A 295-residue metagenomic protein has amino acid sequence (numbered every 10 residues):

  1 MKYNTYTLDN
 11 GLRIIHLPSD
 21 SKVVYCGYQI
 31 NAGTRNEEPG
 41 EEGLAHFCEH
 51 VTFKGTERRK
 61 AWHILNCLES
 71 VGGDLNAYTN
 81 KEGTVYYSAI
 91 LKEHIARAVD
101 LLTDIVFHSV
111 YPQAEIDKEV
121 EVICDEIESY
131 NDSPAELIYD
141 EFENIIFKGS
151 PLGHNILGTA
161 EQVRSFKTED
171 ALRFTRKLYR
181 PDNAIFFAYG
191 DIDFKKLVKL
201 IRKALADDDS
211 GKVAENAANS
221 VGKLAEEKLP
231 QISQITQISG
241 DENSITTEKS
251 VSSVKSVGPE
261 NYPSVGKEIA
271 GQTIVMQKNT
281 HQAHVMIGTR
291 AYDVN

Functional and structural regions predicted by a protein language model:
M1-V23: N- or domain-start disorder-to-order transition segments that initiate the globular core
K2, V24, E82, I269-A270 (+1 more regions): A generic structural signal for well-ordered coil/turn residues at beta-strand boundaries that shape enzyme active-site
K2-T5, P263-S264, T273: Short, acidic/polar N-cap/turn motifs at the starts of alpha helices
S19, G33, T56, L91 (+1 more regions): Solvent-exposed coil/turn segments that connect beta secondary-structure elements in extracytoplasmic/periplasmic
G27-A89: M16/MPP (pitrilysin/insulinase) zinc-metallopeptidase core fold and M16-derived inactive scaffolds
T34-N36, F194, D293-N295: Short beta-strands and strand-coil junctions in structured, solvent-facing domains, enriched
I64-V221, A225-E227, V257-G258, V275-M276 (+2 more regions): Charge-rich, well-structured scaffold segments of protease-associated domains
D207-V265: Intrinsic disorder/low-complexity segments
